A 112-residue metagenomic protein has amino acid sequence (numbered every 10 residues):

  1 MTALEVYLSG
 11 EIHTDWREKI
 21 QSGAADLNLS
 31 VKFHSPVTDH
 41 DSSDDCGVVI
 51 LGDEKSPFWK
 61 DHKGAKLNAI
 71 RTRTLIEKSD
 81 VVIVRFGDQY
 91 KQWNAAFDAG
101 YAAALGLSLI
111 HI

Functional and structural regions predicted by a protein language model:
E5-I20: N-terminal beta1-alpha1 ligand-phosphate binding loop
S30-D44: A short beta-strand-loop structural module common to alpha/beta enzyme folds
H40-K60: N-terminal beta-loop-helix "entrance" segment that forms/cooperates in small-molecule cofactor or anionic ligand
S56-T72: Glycine-rich, highly charged phosphate/nucleotide-binding loops
S79: An anion/phosphate-binding loop that grips the pyrophosphate of nucleotide cofactors and donors
Q89-Y101: Conserved TIR/SEFIR loop-to-helix hotspot centered on a Trp-containing motif with a nearby acidic residue
I110-I112: Conserved small/polar residues in nucleotide/adenosyl-binding loops
